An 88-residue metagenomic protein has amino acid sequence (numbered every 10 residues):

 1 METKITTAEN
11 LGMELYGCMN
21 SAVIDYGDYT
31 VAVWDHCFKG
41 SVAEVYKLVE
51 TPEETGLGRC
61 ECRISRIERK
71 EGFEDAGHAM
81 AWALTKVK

Functional and structural regions predicted by a protein language model:
M1-T30: Negatively charged, low-complexity tracts enriched in Asp/Glu with abundant Ser/Thr
T6, A22, S41, V49 (+2 more regions): Residue-level detector of intrinsically disordered/flexible regions characterized by low predicted structural confidence
T7-L11, T55, E74: Intrinsically disordered and other compositionally biased segments
N10, H36, R69-G72: Intrinsic disorder/low-complexity segments
L15, T30-W34, A43, G77-A81: Extended low-polarity, hydrophobic cluster-rich segments
S21, G58-H78: A short, exposed loop/beta-hairpin motif centered on an aromatic-Gly-Thr core
V31-I67, K86: Short aromatic-glycine-(Arg/Gly/Cys) micro-motifs in beta-strand/loop hairpins
